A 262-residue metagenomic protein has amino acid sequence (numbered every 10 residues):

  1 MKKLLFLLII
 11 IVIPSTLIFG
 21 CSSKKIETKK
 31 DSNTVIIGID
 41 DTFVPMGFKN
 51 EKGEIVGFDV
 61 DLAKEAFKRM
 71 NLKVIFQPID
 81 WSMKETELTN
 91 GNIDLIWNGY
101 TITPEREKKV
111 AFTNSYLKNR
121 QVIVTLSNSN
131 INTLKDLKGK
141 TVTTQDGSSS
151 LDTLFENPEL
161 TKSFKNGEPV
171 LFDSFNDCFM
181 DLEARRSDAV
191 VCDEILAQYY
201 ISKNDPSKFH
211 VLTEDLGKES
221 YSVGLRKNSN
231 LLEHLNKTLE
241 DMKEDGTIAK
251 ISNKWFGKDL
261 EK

Functional and structural regions predicted by a protein language model:
M1-T34, L260-K262: Short, low-complexity disordered leader/linker segments with a strong preference for bacterial N-terminal type II
E27-K29, S127-K135, N228-E233: Short helix-loop capping/hinge motifs at secondary-structure junctions, enriched in acidic/polar residues
T28-G99, L171, D245: Extracytoplasmic small-molecule ligand-binding "clamshell" domains of the periplasmic binding protein/Venus flytrap
V35-I39, K135-L151: Short loop->beta-strand "edge-of-pocket" segments that line small-molecule binding or catalytic clefts across diverse
D41, K118-T125, E194-E240, F256-K262: Periplasmic-binding protein-like
K49, A63-L72, S150-L171, I201-P206: Ligand-binding cleft/hinge of the Venus flytrap
K64, K73-D136, D215: Acidic, polar ligand-binding/catalytic clefts
M83, Y100-K108, F155-N157, M180-G217: A ligand-binding cleft/hinge motif common to bilobed small-molecule-binding domains
